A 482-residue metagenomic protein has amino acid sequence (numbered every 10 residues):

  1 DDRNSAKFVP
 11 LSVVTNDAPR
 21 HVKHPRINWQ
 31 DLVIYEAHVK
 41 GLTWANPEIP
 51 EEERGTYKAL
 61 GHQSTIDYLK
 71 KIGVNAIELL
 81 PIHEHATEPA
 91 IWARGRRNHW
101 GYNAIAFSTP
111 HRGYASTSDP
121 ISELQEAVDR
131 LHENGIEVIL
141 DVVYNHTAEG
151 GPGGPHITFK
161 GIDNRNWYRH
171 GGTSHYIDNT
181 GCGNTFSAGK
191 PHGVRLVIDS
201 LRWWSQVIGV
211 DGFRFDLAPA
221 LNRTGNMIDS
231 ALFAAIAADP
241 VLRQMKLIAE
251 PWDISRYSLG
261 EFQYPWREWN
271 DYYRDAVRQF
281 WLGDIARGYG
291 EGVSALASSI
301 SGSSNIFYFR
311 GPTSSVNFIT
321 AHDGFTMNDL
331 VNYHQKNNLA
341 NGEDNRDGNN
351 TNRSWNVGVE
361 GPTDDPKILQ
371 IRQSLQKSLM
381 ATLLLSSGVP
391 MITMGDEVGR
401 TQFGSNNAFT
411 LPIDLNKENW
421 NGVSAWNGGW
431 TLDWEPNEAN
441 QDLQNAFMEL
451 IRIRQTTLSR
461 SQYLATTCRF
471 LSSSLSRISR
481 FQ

Functional and structural regions predicted by a protein language model:
D1-Y114, T313-N352: N-terminal structural segment of carbohydrate-active enzymes
D1-Y35, K40, Y57, L69 (+4 more regions): Carbohydrate-interacting/catalytic domains
V13, N222, D229-M394, N407-F409 (+4 more regions): Conserved alpha/beta catalytic core and glycan-binding cleft of carbohydrate-active enzymes
V33-Y35, I77-L79, V138-L140, F213-F215 (+3 more regions): Hydrophobic faces of well-ordered beta-strands that scaffold small-molecule active sites in alpha/beta enzyme cores
V39-W44, H83-H85, N145, P219-A220 (+6 more regions): Short, solvent-exposed loop/turn segments at secondary-structure junctions
K40-V210, L217-V241: Substrate-binding/active-site clefts of carbohydrate-active enzymes
H99-S108, T158-G172, E268-F280, I413-N419 (+1 more regions): Acidic, His- and aromatic-enriched active-site or binding-groove loops in soluble protein domains that engage sugars
G113, G183-F186, F215, P219 (+3 more regions): Glycine- and acidic
